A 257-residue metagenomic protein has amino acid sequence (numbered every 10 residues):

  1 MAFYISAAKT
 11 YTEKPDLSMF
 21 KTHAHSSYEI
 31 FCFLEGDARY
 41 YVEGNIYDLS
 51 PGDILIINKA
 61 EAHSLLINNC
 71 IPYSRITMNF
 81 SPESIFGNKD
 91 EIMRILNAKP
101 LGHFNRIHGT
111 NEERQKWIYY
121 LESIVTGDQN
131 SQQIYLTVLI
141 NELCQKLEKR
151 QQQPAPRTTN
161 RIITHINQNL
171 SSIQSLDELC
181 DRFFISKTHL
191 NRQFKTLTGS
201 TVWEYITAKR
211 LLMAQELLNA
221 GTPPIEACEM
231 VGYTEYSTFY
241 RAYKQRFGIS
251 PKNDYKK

Functional and structural regions predicted by a protein language model:
M1-I54, E61, N69, S237-T238: Generic protein-terminus/edge-of-domain signal
M1-K14, K59-D128, I140-N141: A hydrophobic/aromatic-rich effector-binding and dimerization subdomain of bacterial HTH-type transcriptional regulators
R39, I173, G221-T222: Residue at a beta-strand N-cap/secondary-structure junction
G52, L190, F194, T238-F239 (+1 more regions): Short hydrophobic/aromatic patch on the recognition helix
L101-G109, V125-S186, T196-A208: Short, Lys/Arg-enriched, Trp-marked, Pro/Gly-tolerant hinge/linker segments that flank
T164, Q168, D177, T196-Y236 (+2 more regions): Terminal helix-turn-helix DNA-binding modules in bacterial transcription factors
L176, K187, N191, P224: Helix-turn-helix DNA-binding elements, focusing on the entry/boundary residues of the two helices that contact DNA
